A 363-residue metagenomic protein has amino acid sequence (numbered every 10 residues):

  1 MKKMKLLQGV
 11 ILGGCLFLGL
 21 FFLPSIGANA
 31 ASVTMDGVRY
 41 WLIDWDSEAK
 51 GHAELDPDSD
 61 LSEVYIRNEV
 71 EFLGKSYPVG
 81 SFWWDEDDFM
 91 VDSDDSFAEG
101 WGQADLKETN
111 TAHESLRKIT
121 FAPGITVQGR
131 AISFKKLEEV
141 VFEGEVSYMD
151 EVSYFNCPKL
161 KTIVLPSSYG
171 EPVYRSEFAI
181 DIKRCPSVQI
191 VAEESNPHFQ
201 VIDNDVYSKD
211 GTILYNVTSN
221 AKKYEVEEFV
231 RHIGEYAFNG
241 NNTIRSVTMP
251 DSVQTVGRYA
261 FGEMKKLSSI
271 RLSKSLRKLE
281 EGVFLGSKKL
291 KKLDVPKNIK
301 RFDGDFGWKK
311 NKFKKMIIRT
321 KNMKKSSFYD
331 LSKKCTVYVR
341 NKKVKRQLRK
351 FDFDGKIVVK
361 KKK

Functional and structural regions predicted by a protein language model:
K2-G14: Bacterial N-terminal signal peptides that target proteins for export
L20-V33: Sec-dependent signal peptide cleavage junction
A30, M35, D58-G80, V91-A104 (+12 more regions): Structural signature of tandem-repeat unit edges
V33-I43: Short N-terminal segments immediately surrounding and downstream of signal-peptide cleavage
E48-D58: A short, structured beta-strand/loop element
W83-E86: Signature of short aromatic-glycine-proline-rich micro-motifs recurring in repeat-based ectodomains
R349-G355: Helix-loop-beta element that forms the nucleotide-linked donor phosphate-binding surface in glycosyltransferases
